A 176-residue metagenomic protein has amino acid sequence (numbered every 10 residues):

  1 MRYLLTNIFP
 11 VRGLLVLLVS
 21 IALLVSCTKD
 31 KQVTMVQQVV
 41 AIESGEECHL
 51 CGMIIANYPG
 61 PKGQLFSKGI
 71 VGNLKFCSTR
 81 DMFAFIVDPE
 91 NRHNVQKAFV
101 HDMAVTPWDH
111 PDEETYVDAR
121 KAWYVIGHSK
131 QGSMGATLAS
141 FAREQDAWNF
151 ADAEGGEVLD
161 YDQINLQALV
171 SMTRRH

Functional and structural regions predicted by a protein language model:
R2-L15: Bacterial N-terminal signal peptides that target proteins for export
L15-I21: Sec-dependent N-terminal signal peptides
L23-S26: C-terminal motif of bacterial Sec signal peptides marking the signal peptidase cleavage site
T28-M35: Bacterial lipoprotein signal-peptidase II cleavage site
V40-K75, R80: Post-signal-peptide N-terminal segment of Sec-exported extracytoplasmic proteins
T79-N91: Short metal-binding segments enriched for Cys and/or His
Q96-N149, E154-Y161: Thiol/selenol-based redox catalytic cores and closely related redox-interacting motifs
G155-H176: N-terminal targeting pre-sequences for secretion and organelle import
